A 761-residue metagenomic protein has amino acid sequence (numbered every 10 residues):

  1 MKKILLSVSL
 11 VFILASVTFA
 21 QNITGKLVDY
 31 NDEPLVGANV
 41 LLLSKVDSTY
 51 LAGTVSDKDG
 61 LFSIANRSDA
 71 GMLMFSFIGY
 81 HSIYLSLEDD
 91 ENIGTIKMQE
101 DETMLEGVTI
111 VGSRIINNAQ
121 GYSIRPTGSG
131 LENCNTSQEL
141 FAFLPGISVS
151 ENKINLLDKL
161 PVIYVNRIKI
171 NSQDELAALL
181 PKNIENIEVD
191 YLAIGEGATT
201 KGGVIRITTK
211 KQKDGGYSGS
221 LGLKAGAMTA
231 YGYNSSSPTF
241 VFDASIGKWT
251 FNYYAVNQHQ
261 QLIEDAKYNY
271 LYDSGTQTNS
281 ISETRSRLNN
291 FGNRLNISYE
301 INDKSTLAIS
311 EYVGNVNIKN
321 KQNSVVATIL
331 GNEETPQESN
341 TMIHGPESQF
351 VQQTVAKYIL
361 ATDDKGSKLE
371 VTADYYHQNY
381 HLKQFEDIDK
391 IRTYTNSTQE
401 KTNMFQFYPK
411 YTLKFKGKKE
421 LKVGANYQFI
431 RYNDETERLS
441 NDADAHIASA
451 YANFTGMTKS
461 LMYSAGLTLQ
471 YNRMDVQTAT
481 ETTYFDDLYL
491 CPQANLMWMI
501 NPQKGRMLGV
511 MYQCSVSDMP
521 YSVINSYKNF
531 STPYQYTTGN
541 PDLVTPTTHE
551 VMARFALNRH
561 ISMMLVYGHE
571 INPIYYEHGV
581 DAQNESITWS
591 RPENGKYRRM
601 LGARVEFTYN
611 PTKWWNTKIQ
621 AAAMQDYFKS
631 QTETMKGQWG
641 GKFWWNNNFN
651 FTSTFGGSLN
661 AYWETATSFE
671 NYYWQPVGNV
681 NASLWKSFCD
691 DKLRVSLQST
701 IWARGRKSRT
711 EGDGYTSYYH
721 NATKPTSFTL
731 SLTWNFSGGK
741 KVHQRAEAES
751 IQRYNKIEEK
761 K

Functional and structural regions predicted by a protein language model:
N39-L43, S76-Y80, N92-G130, V149-E151 (+1 more regions): Short, acidic, small-residue-rich periplasmic hinge/interaction motif at the N-terminus of Gram-negative outer-membrane
L43-T49, M72-L85: A short, solvent-exposed loop/turn motif at the edges and junctions of modular extracellular/periplasmic domains
V46-L61: Short, acidic Ser/Thr/Gly-rich low-complexity loop/linker segments typical of extracellular and cell-surface proteins
A65, F143, I168-I194: Short acidic/polar hinge/loop motifs at secondary-structure boundaries that mediate gating or recognition
D90-Q99, G107, V111, S137-L140 (+4 more regions): N-terminal periplasmic accessory domains that precede and gate Gram-negative outer-membrane beta-barrel machines
A198-I205, K213-D265, N289-F291: Outer-membrane beta-barrel translocator/receptor signature
N290-I318, T341-T483, Y489-P492, W498-G509 (+3 more regions): Face-selective signature of the C-terminal outer-membrane beta-barrel domain
V516-L565, H569-I571, T588-L601, T723-T726: Outer-membrane beta-barrel signature, preferentially recognizing the C-terminal barrel domain of Gram-negative
